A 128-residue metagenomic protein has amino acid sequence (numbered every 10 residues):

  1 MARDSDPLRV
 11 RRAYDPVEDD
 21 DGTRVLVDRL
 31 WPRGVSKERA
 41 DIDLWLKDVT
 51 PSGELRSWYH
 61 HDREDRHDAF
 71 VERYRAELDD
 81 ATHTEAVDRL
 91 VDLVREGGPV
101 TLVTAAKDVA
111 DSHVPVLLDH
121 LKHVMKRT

Functional and structural regions predicted by a protein language model:
A2-T128: Residues lining hydrophobic/aromatic ligand-binding pockets adjacent to catalytic sites
